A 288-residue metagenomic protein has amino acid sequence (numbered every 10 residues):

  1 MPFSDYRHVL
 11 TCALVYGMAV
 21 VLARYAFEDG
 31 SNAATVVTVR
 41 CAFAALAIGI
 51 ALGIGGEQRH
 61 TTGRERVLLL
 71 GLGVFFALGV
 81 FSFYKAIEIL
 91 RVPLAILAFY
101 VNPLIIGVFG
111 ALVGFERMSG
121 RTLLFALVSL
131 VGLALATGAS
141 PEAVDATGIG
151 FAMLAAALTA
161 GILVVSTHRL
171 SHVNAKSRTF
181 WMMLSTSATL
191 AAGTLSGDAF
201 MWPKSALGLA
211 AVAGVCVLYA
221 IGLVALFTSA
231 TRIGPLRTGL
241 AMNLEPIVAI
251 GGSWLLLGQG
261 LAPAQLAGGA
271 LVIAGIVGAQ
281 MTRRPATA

Functional and structural regions predicted by a protein language model:
M1-V39, V74, L78, S82 (+2 more regions): Glycine-/small-residue-enriched transmembrane alpha-helix faces in small-molecule transporters and effluxers
V15-V20, G49, G55-L94, F99 (+2 more regions): Specific transmembrane alpha-helical segments of multi-pass solute transporters/efflux pumps, especially DMT/EamA
V21-A33, E88, A134-T147, T194-V212 (+1 more regions): Membrane-interface helix termini and inter-helical loops of multi-pass transporters
A26, V36, R40, A86 (+7 more regions): Hydrophobic/aromatic residues within transmembrane alpha-helices of multi-pass small-molecule transporters
T35-L46, F76, Y84-R117, A155 (+1 more regions): Specific alpha-helical transmembrane segments that line the substrate/conduction pathway and gating interfaces
V39, A95-V101, V165-A188, Y219-L255: Helix-helix packing/entry segments at the starts of transmembrane helices
I48, L70, F76, F109 (+6 more regions): Hydrophobic transmembrane alpha-helices of multi-pass small-molecule transport proteins
G63, I96-F99, F115-L135, E142-I149 (+2 more regions): Loop-to-transmembrane alpha-helix entry segments
